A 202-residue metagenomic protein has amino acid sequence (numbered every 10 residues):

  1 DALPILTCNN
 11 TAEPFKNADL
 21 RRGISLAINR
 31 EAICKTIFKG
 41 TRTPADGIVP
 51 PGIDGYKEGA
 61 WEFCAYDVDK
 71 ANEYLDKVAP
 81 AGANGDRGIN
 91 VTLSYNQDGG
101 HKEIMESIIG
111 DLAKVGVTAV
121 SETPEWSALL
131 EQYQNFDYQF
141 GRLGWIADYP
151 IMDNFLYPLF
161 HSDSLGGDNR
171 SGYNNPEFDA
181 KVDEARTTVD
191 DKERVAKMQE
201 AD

Functional and structural regions predicted by a protein language model:
P4-D46, R87-G99, V189-D202: Alpha-helical secondary-structure segments
L6-N10, P14, A32-I37, S127-H161: Pocket-flanking alpha-helical
P14-D19, A27-I28, W61-D69, D98-E106 (+3 more regions): Soluble non-cytosolic domains of exported or imported proteins
D19-R22, C34-K35, V115, V120-L129 (+1 more regions): Extracytoplasmic/peripheral linker and loop segments enriched in polar/acidic and small residues with frequent Thr/Pro
R42, K77-D148, R170, D191: Ligand/substrate-recognition segments at binding pockets and active sites
P44-V78, D98-E103: Structural transition elements
